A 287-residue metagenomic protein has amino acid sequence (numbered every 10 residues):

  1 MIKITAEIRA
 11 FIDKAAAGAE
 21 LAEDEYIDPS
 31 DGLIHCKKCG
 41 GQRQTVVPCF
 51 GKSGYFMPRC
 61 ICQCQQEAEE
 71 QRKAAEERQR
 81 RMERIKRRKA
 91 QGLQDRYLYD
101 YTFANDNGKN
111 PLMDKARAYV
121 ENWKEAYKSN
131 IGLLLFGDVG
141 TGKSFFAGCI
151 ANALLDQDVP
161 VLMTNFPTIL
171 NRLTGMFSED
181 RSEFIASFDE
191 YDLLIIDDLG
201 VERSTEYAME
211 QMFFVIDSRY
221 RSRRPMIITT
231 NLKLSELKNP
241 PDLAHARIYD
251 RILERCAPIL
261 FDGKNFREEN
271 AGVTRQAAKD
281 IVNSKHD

Functional and structural regions predicted by a protein language model:
M1-N107, E269-D287: A short, basic N-terminal segment
L93-L133: Pre-Walker A (pre-P-loop) alpha-helix and adjacent loop at the N terminus of AAA/AAA+ ATPase modules, a conserved
P111-V120, K128, A151-Y191, R203-E210: Short glycine-rich substrate-engagement loop in P-loop NTPases that contacts/grips substrate
Y127-A147: Walker A/P-loop nucleotide-binding motif
L133, L162, I195, I227 (+1 more regions): Hydrophobic/aromatic beta-strand patches that form the interior of the parallel beta-sheet core in alpha/beta enzyme
V159-P160, E190-L193, S222-I228: Loop/turn-to-beta-strand initiation segments
N171-R172, E202-D287: Replace "adjacent to P-loop NTPase cores in ATP/GTP-dependent enzymes" with "adjacent to NTP-binding cores
D198-L199: Walker B catalytic acidic pair
